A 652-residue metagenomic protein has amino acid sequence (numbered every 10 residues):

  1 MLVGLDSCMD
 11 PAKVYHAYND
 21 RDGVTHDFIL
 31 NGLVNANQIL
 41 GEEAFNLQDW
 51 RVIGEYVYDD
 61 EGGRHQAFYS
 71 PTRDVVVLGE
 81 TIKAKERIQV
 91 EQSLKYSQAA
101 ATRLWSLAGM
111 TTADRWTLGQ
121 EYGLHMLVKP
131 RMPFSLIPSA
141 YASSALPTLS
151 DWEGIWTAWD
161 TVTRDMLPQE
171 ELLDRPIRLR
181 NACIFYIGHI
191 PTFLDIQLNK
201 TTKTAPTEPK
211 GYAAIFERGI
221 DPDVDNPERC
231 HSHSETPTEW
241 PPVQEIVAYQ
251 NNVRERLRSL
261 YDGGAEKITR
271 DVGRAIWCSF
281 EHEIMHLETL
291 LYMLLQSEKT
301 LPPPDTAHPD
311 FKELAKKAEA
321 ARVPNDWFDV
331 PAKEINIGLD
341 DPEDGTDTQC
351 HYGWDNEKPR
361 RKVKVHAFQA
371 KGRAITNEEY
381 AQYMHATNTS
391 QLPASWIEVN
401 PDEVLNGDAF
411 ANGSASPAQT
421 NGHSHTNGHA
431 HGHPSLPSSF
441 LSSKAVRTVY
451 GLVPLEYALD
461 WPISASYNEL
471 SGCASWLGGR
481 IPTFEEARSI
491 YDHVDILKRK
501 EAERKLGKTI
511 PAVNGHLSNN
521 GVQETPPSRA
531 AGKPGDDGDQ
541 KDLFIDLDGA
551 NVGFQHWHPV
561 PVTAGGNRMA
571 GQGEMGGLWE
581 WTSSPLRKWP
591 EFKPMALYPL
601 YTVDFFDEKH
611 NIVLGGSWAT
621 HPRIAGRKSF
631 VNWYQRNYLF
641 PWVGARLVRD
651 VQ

Functional and structural regions predicted by a protein language model:
L2-L5, T582: Alpha/beta-hydrolase-fold catalytic nucleophile elbow
S7-A108: Substrate-binding/catalytic lobe of Class I Rossmann-like enzymes that use SAM or dcSAM, i.e., the mid-to-C-terminal
L47-G54, M110-Q120, G576: Conserved S-adenosyl-L-methionine
E61-G63, G119-G123, L179: Short acidic/glycine-enriched loop/turn segments that link adjacent beta-strands
L118-P133: Core SAM-dependent methyltransferase catalytic element
P133-N181, G188, T192, K200-A214 (+14 more regions): Disulfide-stabilized, aromatic/cysteine-rich ligand-recognition loop
L194-I215, K371, N377-A409, G413 (+1 more regions): Carboxylate/His-rich catalytic cores and anion/metal-binding grooves
K299-A318, V323-G353, T389-P417, H423 (+2 more regions): Functional-site microenvironments in short loops/helix caps that host divalent-cation chemistry
